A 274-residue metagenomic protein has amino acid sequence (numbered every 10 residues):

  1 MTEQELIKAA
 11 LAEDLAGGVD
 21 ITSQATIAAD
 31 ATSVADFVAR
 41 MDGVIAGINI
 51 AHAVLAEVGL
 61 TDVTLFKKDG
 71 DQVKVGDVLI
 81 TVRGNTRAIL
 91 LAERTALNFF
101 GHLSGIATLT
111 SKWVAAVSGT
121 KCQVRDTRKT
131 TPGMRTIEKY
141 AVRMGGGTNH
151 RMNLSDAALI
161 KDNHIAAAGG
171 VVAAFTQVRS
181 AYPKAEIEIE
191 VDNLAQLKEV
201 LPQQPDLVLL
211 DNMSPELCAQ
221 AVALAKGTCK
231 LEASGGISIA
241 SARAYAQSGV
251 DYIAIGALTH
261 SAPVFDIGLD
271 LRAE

Functional and structural regions predicted by a protein language model:
M1-Q203, L207, E216-L224, K230-E232 (+2 more regions): Acidic/glycine-rich phosphate/pyrophosphate-binding loops and surrounding catalytic core that coordinate Mg2+
N212, G235, A257-L258: Short secondary-structure boundary segments
S234-G235, I253, D270: Cytosolic regulatory modules rich in charged/polar residues
I239: Cys/His-rich Zn2+-binding cysteine-cluster or related metal-binding knuckle/ribbon modules and their
A257-E274: Short, charged, intrinsically disordered terminal tails
